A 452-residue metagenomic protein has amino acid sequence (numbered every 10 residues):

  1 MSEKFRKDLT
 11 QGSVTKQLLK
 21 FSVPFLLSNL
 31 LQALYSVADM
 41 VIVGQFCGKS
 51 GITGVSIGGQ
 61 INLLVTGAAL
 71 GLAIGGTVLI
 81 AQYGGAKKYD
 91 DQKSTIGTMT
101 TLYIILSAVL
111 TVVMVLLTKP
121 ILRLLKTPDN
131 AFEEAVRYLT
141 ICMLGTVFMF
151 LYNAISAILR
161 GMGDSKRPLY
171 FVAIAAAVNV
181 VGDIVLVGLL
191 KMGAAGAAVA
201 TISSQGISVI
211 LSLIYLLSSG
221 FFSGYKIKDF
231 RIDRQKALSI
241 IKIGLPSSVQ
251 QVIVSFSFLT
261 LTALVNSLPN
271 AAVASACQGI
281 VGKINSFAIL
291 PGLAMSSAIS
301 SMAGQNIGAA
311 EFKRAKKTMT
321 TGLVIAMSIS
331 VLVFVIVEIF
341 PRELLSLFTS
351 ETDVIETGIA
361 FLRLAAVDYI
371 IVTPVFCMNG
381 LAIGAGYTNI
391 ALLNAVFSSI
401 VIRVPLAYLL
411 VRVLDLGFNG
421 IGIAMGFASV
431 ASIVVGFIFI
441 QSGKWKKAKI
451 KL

Functional and structural regions predicted by a protein language model:
M1-S22, I80-V147, L189-L245, A303-D368 (+1 more regions): Short alpha-helical transmembrane segments in multi-pass integral membrane proteins
K16-T77, A81, L245-V265: Signature of the first transmembrane helix
K20-S36, I141, A175, S204-S208 (+2 more regions): Transmembrane helical elements of multi-pass membrane transporters/channels
F25, N29, V41, V78 (+15 more regions): Transmembrane alpha-helix boundary and packing residues in multipass membrane permease domains and related
L31, Y35, V65, A69 (+13 more regions): Residue-level hotspots within pore-lining transmembrane alpha-helices of multi-pass secondary transporters
L34-I52, L122-D129, V185-M192, S255-V281 (+4 more regions): Helix-terminus/linker motif at the lipid-water interface of multi-pass membrane proteins
I52-V112, M149-P168, T262, S275-V335 (+2 more regions): Small-residue-rich hydrophobic transmembrane alpha-helices
A73, C142-R160, P168-A176, A197-S212 (+5 more regions): Short runs within selected transmembrane alpha-helices of multi-pass transporters and secretion channels
